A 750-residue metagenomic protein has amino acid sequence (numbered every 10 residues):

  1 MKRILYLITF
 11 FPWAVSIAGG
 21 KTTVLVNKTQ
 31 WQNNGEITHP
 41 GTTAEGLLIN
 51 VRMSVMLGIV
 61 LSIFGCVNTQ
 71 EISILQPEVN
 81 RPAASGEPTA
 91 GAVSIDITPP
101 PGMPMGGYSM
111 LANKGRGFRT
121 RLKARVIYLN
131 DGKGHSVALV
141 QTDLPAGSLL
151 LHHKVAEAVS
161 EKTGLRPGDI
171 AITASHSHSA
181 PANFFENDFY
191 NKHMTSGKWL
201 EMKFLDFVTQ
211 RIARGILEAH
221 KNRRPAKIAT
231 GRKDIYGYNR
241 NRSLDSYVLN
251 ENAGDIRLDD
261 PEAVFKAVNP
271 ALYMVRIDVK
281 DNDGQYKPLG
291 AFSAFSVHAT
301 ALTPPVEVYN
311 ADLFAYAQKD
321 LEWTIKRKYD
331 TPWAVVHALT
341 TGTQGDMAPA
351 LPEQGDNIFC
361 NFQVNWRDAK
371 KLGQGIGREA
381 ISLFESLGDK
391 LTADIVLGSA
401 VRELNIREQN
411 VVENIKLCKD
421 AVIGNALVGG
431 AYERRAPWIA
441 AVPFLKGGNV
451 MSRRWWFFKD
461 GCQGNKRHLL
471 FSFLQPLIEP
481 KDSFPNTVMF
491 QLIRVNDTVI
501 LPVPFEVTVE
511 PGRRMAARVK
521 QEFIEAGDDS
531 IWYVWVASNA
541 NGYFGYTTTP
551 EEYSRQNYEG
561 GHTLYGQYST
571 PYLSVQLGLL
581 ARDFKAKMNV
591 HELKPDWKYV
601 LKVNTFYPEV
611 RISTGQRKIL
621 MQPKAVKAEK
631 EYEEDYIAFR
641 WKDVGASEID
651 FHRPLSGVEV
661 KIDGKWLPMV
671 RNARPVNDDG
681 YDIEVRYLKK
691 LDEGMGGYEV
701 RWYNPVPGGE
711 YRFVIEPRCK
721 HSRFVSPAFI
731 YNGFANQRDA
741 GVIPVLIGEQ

Functional and structural regions predicted by a protein language model:
M1-R3: Positively charged n-region of N-terminal signal peptides that target proteins for export
L5-G20, K466-P476: Short, basic/low-complexity N-terminal boundary segments at the transition from targeting/disordered tails
L5-Y6, N33, H39, I63: Intrinsically disordered, low-complexity segments enriched in glycine/proline and serine/threonine
T9-P12, M56-I63: Bacterial N-terminal signal peptides
V15-S54: N-terminal carbohydrate-binding accessory modules
K28, G58, A156-E157: Short glycine-/small-residue-rich flexible loop motifs, especially phosphate/cofactor-binding loops
C66-Q750: Non-catalytic substrate/cofactor recognition surfaces at enzyme active-site rims
